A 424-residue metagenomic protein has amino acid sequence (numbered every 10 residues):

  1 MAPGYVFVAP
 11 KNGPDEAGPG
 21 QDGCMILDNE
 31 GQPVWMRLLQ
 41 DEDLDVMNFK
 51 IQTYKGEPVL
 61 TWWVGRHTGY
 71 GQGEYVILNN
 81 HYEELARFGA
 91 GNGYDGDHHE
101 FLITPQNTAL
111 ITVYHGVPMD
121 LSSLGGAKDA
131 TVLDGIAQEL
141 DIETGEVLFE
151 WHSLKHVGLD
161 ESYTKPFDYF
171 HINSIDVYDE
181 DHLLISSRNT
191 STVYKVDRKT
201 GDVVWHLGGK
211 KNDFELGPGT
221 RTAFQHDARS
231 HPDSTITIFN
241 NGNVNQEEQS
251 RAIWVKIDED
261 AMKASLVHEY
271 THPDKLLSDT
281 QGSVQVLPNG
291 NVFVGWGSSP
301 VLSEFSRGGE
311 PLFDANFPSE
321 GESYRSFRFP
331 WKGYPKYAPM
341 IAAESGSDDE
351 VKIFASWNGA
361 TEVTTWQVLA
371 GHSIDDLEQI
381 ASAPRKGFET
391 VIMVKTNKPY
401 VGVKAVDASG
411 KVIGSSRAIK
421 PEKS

Functional and structural regions predicted by a protein language model:
M1-S424: Histidine-/acidic-rich catalytic cores in large beta-rich domains
